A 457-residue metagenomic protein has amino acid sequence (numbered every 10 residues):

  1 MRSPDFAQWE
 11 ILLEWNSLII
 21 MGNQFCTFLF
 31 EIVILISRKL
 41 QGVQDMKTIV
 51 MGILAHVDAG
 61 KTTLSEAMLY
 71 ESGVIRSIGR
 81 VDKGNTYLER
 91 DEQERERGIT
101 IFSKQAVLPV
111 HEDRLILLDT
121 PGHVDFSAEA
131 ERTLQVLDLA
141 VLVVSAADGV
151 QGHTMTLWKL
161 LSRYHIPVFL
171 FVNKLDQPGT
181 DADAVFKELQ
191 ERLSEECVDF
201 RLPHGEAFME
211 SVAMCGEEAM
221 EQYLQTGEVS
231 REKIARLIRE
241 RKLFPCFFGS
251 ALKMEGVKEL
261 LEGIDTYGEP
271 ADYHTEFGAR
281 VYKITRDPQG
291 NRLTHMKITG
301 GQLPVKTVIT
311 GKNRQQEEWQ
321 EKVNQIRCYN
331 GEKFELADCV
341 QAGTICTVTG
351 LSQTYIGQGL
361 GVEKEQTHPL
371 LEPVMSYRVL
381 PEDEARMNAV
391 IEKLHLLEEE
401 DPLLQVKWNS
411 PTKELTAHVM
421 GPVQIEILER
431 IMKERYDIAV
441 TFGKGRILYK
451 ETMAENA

Functional and structural regions predicted by a protein language model:
R2-Q8: Extreme N-terminal basic, low-complexity initiation segments that serve as generic localization/processing leaders
N23-A457: Structural and coupling elements of P-loop NTPases
